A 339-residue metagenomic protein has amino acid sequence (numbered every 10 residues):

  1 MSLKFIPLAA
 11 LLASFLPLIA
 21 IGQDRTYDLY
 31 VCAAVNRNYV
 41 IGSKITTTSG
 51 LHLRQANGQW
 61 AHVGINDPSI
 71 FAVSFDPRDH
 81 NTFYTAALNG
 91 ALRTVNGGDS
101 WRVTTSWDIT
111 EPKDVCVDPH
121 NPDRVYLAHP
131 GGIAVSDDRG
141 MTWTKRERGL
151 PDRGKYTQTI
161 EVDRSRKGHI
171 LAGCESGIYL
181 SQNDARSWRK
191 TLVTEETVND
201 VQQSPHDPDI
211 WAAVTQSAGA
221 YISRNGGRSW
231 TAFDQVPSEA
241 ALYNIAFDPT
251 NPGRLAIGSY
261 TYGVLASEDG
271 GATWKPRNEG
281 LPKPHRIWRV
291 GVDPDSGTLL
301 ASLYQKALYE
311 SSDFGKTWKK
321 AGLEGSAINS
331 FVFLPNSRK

Functional and structural regions predicted by a protein language model:
M1-L8: Bacterial N-terminal signal peptides that target proteins for export
L8-L12, L18-K339: Extracellular glycan-interacting surfaces
